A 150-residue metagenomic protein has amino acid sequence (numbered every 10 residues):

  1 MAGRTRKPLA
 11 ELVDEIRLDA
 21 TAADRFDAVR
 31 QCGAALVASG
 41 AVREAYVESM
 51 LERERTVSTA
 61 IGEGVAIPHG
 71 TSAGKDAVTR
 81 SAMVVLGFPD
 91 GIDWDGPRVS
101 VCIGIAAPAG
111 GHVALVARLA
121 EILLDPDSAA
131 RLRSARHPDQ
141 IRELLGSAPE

Functional and structural regions predicted by a protein language model:
M1-E150: Cytosolic covalent-transfer regions centered on His/Cys nucleophiles that carry phosphoryl or persulfide groups
